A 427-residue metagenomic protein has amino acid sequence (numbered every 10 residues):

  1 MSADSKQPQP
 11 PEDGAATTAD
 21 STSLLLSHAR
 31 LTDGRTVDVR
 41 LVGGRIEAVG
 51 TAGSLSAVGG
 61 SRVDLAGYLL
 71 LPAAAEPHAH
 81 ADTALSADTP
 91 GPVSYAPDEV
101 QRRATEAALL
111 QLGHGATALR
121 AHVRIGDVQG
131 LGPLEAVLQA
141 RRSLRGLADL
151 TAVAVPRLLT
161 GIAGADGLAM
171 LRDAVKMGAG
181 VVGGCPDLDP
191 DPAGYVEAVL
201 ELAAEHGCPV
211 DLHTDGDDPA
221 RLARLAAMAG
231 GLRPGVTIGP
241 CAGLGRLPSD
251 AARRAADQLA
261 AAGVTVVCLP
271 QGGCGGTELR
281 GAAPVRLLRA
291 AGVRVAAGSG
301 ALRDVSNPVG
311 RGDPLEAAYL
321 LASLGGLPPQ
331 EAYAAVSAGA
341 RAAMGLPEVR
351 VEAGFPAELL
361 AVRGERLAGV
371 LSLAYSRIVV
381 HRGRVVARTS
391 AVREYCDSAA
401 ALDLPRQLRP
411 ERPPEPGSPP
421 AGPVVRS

Functional and structural regions predicted by a protein language model:
M1-V42, E47, L55, L112 (+1 more regions): Active-site microenvironment of metallo-dependent hydrolases
A29, G44, G67, H78 (+9 more regions): Divalent metal-coordination and catalytic microenvironments
S54-L71: Active-site metal-binding motif and surrounding structural segment of the metallo-beta-lactamase
Y68-L70, A74-E76, L85-H122, D127-R145 (+1 more regions): Alpha-helical scaffold segments that flank or form the walls of functional sites
A74-A84, P209-D217: Histidine-centered catalytic micro-motifs
T89-R102, V153-A165, C185-D187: Active-site mouth loops of central-metabolism enzymes
P156-I162, V175-R280: Active-site core of metal-dependent hydrolases
P209, G230-P234, A282-V362: His/Asp/Glu-enriched, well-ordered alpha-helical/loop segment that forms or immediately abuts the divalent-metal
